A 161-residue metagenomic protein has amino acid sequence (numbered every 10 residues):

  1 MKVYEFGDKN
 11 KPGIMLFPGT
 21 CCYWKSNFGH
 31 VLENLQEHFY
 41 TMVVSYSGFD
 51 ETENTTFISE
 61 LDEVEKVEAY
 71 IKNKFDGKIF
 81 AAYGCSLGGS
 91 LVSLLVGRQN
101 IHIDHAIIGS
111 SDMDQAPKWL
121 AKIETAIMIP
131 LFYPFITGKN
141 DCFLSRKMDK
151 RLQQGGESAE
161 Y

Functional and structural regions predicted by a protein language model:
Y4-E53: Conserved HGGG/HGGXW glycine-rich cap/lid loop of the alpha/beta-hydrolase fold
G13, Y40, I79-A81, D104-H105: Structural signature of beta-strand start/N-cap positions in the alpha/beta core of ABC transporter nucleotide-binding
L35, L95-Q99: Aromatic pocket-lining residues of Rossmann-like dinucleotide-binding sites
M42-A81: Active-site loop/oxyanion-hole signature of alpha/beta-hydrolase fold enzymes
A82-G84, G109: Short beta-strand immediately N-terminal to the catalytic nucleophile in serine-hydrolase-like folds
G84-V92: Gly/Ala-rich beta-loop-alpha elbow adjacent to hydrolase catalytic centers
G97, I103-F135: Flexible "cap/lid" loop of the alpha/beta hydrolase fold
P117-K122, P134-Y161: Conserved alpha/beta-hydrolase catalytic His-Asp/Glu region
